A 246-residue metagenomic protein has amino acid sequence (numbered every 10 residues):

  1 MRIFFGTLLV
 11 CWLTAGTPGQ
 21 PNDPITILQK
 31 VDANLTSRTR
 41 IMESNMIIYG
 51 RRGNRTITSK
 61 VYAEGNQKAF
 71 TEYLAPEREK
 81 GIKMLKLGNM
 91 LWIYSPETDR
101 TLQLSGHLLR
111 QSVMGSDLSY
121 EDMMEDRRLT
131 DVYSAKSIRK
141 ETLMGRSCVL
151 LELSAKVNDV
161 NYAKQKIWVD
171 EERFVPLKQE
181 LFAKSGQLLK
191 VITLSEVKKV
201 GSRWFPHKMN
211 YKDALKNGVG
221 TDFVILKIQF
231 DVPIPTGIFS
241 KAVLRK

Functional and structural regions predicted by a protein language model:
I3-L13: Sec-dependent N-terminal signal peptides
W12-N22: Bacterial Sec-dependent signal peptides at the C-terminal "C-region" and cleavage site
Q20-I41, N45-I47, N54-R55, K80-K83 (+4 more regions): Flexible, processing/modification-adjacent segments and terminal tails in exported/periplasmic/extracellular proteins
V31, K60-A63, L194-K199: Extended lipid/amphipathic-ligand handling interfaces
M42-R78: N-terminal, post-signal-peptide region of Sec/Tat-exported proteins
E64-G65, L87, L143, D170 (+1 more regions): Structural motif
Q67-K68, M90, R173-V175: Structural motif
R100, M124, R146-K241: Gly/Pro-enriched, hydrophobic low-complexity segments that function as extracytoplasmic propeptides/linkers
